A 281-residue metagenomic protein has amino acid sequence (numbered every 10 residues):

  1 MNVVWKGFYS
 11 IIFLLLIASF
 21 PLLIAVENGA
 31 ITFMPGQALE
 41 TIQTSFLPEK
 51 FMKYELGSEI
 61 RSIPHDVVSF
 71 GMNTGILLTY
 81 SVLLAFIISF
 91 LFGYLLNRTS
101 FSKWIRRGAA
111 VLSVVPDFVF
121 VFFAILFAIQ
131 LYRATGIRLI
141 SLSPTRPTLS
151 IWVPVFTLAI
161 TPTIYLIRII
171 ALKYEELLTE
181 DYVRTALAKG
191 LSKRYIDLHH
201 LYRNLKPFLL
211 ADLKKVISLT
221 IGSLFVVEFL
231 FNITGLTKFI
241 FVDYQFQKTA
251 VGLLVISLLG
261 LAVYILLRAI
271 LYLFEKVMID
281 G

Functional and structural regions predicted by a protein language model:
I11-L16, R194-V227: Transmembrane alpha-helices
L22-A30, A211-F241, G260: Non-cytoplasmic
R61-L95, L209-I217: Transmembrane alpha-helix signature in integral membrane proteins
Y80-A110, F122, L224: Transmembrane-helix boundary motif in ABC transporter permease subunits
A109-T161: Generic hydrophobic transmembrane alpha-helix motif, especially the helices
P144-L187: Membrane-cytosol interface at the C-terminal ends of specific transmembrane alpha-helices in multi-pass membrane
P154-P162, F231-L273: Hydrophobic alpha-helical transmembrane segments of polytopic membrane proteins
